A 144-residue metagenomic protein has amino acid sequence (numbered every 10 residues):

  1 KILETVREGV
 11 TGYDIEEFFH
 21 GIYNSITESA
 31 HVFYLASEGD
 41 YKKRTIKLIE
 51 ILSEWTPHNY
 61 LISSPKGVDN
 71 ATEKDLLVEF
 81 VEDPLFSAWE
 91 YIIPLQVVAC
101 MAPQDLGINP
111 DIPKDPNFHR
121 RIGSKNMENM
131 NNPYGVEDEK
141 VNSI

Functional and structural regions predicted by a protein language model:
K1-I144: A SIS-like phosphosugar-recognition module
